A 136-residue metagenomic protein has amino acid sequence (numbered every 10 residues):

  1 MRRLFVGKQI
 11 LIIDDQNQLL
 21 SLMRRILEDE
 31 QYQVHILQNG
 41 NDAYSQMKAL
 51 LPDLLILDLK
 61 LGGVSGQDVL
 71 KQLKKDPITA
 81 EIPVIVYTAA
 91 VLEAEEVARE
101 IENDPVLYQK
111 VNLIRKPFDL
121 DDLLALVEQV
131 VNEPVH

Functional and structural regions predicted by a protein language model:
M1-Q9, D119-H136: Non-catalytic signal-transmission and effector/linker regions of two-component phosphorelay proteins
Q16-L20, L120: Short acidic/polar segment at the start of the alpha1 helix of CheY-like receiver
S21-D29: Charged docking surfaces used in two-component/phosphorelay signaling
Q31-Q38, Q46: Short hydrophobic/Thr-rich beta-strand motif most characteristic of the beta2 strand and flanking loop of CheY-like
Q38-D42, S65-K71: Acidic catalytic/metal-coordinating carboxylates
D58, T88: Active-site residues of response regulator receiver
G62, L92: The feature encodes the CheY-like receiver
Q67-A80, E100: Short amphipathic alpha-helix used as the core "switch/output" element in two-component signaling
